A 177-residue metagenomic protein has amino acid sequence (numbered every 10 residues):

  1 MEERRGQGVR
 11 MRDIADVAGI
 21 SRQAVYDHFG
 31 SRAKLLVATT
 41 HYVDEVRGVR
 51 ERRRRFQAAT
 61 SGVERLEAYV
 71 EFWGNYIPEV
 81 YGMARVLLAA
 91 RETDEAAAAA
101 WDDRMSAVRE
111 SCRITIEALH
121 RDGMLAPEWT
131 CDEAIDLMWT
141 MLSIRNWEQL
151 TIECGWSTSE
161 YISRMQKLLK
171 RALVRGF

Functional and structural regions predicted by a protein language model:
E2-K34, A38: Helix-turn-helix
E3, D16, V37-Y69: Amphipathic alpha-helical linker/stalk segments
R10, R85-L87, A99, P127-E128 (+1 more regions): Short, hydrophobic secondary-structure boundary micro-motifs
F29, A89-D94: Short helix-capping/turn signature of helix-turn-helix
T40, L66, V70, W101-R109 (+2 more regions): Amphipathic, non-transmembrane alpha-helical scaffold segments
G74-L88, A96-D122, D132-D136, K170-V174: Amphipathic alpha-helical packing segments from all-alpha helical-bundle domains
H120-L168, G176-F177: Hydrophobic/aromatic-rich alpha-helical bundle segments in the mid-to-C-terminal region
